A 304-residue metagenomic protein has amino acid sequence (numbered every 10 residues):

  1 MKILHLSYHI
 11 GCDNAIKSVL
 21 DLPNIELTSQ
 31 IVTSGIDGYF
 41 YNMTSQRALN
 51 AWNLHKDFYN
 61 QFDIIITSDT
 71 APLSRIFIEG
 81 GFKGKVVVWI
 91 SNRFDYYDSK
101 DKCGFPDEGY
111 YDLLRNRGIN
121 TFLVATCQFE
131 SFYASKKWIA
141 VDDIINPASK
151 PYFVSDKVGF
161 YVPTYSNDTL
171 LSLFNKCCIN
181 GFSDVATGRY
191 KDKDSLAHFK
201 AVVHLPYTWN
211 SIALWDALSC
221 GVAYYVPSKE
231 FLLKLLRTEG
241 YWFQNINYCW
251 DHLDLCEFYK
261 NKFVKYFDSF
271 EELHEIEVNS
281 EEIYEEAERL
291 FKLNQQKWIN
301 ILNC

Functional and structural regions predicted by a protein language model:
M1-G80, N300-C304: N-terminal pre-catalytic "stem/leader" segment of glycosyltransferase-like enzymes
S7, R117-I119, T126-E130, A134-N210 (+3 more regions): Nucleotide-sugar donor-binding catalytic core of glycosyltransferases
L27, V86, Y224-Y225: Hydrophobic beta-strand scaffold residues
G35-L54, K102-I119, S195-H198, R237-L273: Ligand-binding grooves and catalytic loops that recognize ribose/phosphate and carbohydrate rings, and esterified lipid
D37-Y41, Y96-G104, K150-K157, L214 (+2 more regions): Short, charged, surface-exposed secondary-structure boundary motifs
Y59-I64, K83-G84, G118-T121, H198-A201 (+2 more regions): Short, well-ordered alpha-helix to beta-strand connector turns
S68-Y165, I246, W250-D251, K260-N261: Catalytic core of nucleotide-activated saccharide and alditol-phosphate transferases
A201, P206-K292: Catalytic binding pocket for nucleotide-activated donors in carbohydrate/polymer assembly enzymes
